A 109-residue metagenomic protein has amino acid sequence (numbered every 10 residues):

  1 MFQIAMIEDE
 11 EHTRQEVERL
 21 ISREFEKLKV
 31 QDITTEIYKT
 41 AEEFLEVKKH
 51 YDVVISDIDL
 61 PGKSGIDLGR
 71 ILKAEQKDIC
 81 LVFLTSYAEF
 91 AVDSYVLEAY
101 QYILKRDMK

Functional and structural regions predicted by a protein language model:
M1-A5: Non-catalytic signal-transmission and effector/linker regions of two-component phosphorelay proteins
E8: Conserved acidic carboxylate
E11-E36, A74: Two-component/phosphorelay signaling modules centered on CheY-like receiver
Q15, E46, V92-D93: Alpha-helical elements of the RecA-like P-loop NTPase motor core of helicases
E26, E42-E46, I71-L72: Short, flexible, glycine/charge-rich loop motifs used to bind or transfer phosphoryl groups or to couple energy/partner
T34-V53: Acidic, metal-coordinating helix/loop segments flanking the phosphotransfer/catalytic sites of two-component signaling
Y51-K109: CheY-like receiver
